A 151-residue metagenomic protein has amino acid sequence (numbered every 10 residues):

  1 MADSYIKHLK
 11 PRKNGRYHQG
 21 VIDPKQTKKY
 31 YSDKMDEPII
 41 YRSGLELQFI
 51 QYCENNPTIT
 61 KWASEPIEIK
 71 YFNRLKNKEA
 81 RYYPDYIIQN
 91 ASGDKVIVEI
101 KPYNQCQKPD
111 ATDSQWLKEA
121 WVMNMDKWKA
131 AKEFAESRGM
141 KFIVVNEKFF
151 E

Functional and structural regions predicted by a protein language model:
M1-E151: Electrostatic, structured charged patches in enzyme active sites and in nucleic-acid/phosphate-binding
